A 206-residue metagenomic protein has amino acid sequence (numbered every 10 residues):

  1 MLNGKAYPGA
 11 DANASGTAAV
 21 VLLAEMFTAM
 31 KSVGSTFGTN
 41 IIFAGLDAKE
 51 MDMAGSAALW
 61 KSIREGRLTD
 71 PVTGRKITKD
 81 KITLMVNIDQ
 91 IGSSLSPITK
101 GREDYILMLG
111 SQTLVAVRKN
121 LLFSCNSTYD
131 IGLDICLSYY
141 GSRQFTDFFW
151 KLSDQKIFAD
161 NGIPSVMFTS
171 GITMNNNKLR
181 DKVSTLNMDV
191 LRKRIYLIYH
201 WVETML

Functional and structural regions predicted by a protein language model:
M1-M53, I198: Alpha-helical metal-binding/catalytic segments enriched in His/Glu/Asp
M1-N3, I91-S93, G171-N175: Short connector loops/turns at beta-strand edges and beta->alpha or beta->beta junctions
K5-A10, I98-K100, K178-D181: Short acidic, glycine/proline-rich loop/turn micro-motifs
A10-T17, Q112, T185-M188, R192: Short, conserved loop/turn and helix-capping segments at secondary-structure boundaries that abut family-defining
A18-E25, A29, A57, K61 (+3 more regions): Solvent-exposed, polar/charged alpha-helical surfaces in well-ordered, non-transmembrane soluble domains, broadly
F27-K31, I63-R67, C125-N126, V202-L206: Structural signal for hydrophobic packing residues in well-ordered secondary-structure cores of soluble enzyme domains
L46-N161, S165: Metal-dependent peptidase/peptidase-like ectodomains
T169-L206: His/Asp/Glu-rich mid-to-C-terminal helical/loop segments that flank catalytic regions of hydrolases
